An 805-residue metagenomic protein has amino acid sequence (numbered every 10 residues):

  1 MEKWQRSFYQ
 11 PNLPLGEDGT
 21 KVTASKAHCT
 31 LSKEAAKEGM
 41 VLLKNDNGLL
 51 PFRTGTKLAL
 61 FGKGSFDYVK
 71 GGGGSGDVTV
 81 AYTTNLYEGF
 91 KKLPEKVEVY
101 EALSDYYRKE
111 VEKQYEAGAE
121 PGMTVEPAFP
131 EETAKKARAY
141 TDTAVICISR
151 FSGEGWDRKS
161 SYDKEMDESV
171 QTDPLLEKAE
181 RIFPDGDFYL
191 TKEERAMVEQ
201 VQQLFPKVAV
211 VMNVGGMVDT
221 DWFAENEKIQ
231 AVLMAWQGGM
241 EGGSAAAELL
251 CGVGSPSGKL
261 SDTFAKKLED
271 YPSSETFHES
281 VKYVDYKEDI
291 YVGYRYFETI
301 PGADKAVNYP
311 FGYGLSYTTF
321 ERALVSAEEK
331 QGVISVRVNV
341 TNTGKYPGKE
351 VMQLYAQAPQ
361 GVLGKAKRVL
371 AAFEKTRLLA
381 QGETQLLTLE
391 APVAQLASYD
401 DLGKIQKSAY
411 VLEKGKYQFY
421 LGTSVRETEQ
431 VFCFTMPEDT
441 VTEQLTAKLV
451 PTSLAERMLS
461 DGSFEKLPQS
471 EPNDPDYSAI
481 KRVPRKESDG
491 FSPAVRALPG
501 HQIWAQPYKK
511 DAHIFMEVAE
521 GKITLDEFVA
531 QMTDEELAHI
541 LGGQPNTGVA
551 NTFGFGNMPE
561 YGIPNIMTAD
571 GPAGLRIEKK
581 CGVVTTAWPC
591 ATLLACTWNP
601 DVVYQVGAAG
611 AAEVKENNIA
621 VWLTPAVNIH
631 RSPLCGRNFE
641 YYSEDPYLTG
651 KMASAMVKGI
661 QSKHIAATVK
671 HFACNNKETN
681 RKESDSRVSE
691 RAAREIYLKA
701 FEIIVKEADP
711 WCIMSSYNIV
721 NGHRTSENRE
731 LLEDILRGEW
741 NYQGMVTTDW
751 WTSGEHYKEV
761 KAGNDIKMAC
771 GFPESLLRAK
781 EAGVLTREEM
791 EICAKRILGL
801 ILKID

Functional and structural regions predicted by a protein language model:
M1-E427, A447-D805: Glycoside hydrolase catalytic-domain context in secreted enzymes
E427-A447: Short beta-strand elements
